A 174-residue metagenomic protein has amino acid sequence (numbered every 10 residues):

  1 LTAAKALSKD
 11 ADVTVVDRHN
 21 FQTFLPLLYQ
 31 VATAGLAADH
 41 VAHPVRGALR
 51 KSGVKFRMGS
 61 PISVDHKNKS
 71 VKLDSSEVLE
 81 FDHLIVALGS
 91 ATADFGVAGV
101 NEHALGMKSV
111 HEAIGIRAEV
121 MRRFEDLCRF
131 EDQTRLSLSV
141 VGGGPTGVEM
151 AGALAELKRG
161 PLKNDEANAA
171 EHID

Functional and structural regions predicted by a protein language model:
L1-R57, I62, S139, P145-D174: Beta1-alpha1 glycine-rich phosphate/pyrophosphate-binding loop at the start of Rossmann-like nucleotide-binding domains
G53-V141, L162-N168: FAD-binding core/adjacent interface of flavoenzyme oxidoreductases
